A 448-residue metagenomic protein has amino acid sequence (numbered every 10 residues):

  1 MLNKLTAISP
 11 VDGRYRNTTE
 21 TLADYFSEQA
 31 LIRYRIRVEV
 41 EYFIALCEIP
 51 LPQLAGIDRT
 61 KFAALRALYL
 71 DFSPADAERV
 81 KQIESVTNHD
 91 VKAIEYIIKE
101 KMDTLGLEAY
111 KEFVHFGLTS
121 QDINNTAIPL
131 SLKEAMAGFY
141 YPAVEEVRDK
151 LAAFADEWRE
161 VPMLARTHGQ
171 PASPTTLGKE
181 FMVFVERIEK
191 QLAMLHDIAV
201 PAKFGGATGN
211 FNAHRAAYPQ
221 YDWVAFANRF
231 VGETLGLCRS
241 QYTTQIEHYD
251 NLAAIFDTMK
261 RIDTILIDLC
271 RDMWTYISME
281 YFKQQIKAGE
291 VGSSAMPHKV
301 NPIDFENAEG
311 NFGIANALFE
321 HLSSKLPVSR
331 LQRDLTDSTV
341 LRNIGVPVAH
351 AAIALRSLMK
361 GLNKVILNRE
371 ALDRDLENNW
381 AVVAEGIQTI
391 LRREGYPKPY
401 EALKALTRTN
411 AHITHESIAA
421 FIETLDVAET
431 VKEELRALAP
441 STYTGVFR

Functional and structural regions predicted by a protein language model:
M1-H214, Y218-F230, G292, F305 (+5 more regions): A helix-coil-helix interface module used to build multimeric assemblies and to scaffold catalytic/cofactor sites
L2-E28, V38, A64-L70, E84 (+1 more regions): Catalytic-core signal marking the mid-to-C-terminal active-site face
E41-L46, I97, K101, A135 (+17 more regions): Generic, well-ordered alpha-helical scaffold segments in large soluble proteins
K133-Y141, E145, M182-V185, E189 (+6 more regions): Short amphipathic alpha-helical segments with heptad-repeat character
Q191, C238-S240, T244-R330: Glycine-rich anion/phosphate-binding loop at the beta-strand->alpha-helix junction
L195-F204, M273-K283, I413: Short conserved catalytic/interaction loops centered on acidic-Pro-aromatic/His motifs
Y221-Q245, Y249: Active-site-adjacent "gating/activation" loops or surface patches in catalytic cores
